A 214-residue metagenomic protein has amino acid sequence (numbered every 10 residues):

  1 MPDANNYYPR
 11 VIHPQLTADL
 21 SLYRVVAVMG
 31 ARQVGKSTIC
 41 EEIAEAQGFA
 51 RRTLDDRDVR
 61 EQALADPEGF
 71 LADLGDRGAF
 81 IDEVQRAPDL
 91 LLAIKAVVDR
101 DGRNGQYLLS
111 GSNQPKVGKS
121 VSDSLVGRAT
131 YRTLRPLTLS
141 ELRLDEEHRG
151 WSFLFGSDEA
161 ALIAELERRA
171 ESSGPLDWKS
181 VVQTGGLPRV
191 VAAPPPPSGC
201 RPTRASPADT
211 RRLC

Functional and structural regions predicted by a protein language model:
M1-L20: N-terminal pre-Walker A segment at the start of P-loop NTPase domains
P2-N6, L144-C214: Interdomain hinge/linker elements that couple catalytic modules in large macromolecular machines
V25-V28: Hydrophobic anchor at the beta1->P-loop junction of P-loop NTPases
K36-S37: Conserved lysine of the Walker
F49-G78: Short glycine-rich substrate-engagement loop in P-loop NTPases that contacts/grips substrate
L91-P115, S122-S124: Conserved catalytic/switch belt of AAA+ P-loop NTPases
P115-Y131, R143-H148: Short regulatory helix/loop adjacent to the ATP-binding pocket of P-loop NTPases
